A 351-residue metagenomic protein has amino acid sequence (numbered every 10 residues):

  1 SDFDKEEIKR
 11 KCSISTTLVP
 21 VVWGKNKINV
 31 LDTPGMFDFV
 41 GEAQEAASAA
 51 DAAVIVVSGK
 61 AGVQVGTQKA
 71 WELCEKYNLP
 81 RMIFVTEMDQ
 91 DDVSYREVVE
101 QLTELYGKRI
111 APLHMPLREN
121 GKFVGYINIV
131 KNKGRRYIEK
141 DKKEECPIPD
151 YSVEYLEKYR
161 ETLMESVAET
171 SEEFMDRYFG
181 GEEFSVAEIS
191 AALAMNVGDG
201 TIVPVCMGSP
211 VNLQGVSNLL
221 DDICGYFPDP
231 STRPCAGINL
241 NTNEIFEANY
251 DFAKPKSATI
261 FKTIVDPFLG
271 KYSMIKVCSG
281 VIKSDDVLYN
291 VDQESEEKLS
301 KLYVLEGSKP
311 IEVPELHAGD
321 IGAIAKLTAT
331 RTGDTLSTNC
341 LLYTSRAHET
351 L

Functional and structural regions predicted by a protein language model:
S1-R346: Structural and coupling elements of P-loop NTPases
A347-L351: A short, hydrophobic C-terminal helix/tail in secreted or cell-surface proteins
